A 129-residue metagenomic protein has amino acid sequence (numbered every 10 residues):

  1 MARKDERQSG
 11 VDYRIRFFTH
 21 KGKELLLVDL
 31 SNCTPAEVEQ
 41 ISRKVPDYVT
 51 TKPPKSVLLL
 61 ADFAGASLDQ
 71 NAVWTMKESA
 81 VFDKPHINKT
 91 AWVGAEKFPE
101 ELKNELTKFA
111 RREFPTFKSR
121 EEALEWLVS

Functional and structural regions predicted by a protein language model:
A2-S129: Amphipathic, Lys/Arg-enriched alpha-helical "gate/interface" segment within cytosolic domains that mediates
